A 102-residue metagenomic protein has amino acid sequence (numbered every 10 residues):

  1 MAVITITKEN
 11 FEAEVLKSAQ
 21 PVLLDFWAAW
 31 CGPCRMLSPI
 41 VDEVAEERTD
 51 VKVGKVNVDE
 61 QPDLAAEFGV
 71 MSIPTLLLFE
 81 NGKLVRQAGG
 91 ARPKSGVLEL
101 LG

Functional and structural regions predicted by a protein language model:
A2, T7, W27, K52-G54: Conserved Rossmann-like nucleotide-binding pocket used by diverse enzymes that bind dinucleotide cofactors
I4-V22, P62: A short beta-strand-turn-helix
A19-P21, M36-V56, E60-P62: Conserved helix-turn-beta segment immediately C-terminal to the redox Cys motif in thioredoxin-like folds
A19-Q20, F26-W30, S72: Short pre-active-site segment immediately N-terminal to redox-active cysteine/selenocysteine motifs in thiol-based
V22, P62, F68-L77, R92-S95: Structural micro-motif
F26-I40: Conserved redox-active cysteine motifs that mediate thiol-disulfide chemistry, especially di-cysteine Cys-X(1-2)-Cys
L77-G102: Non-catalytic, surface beta->alpha helical segment in thiol-disulfide oxidoreductase systems
